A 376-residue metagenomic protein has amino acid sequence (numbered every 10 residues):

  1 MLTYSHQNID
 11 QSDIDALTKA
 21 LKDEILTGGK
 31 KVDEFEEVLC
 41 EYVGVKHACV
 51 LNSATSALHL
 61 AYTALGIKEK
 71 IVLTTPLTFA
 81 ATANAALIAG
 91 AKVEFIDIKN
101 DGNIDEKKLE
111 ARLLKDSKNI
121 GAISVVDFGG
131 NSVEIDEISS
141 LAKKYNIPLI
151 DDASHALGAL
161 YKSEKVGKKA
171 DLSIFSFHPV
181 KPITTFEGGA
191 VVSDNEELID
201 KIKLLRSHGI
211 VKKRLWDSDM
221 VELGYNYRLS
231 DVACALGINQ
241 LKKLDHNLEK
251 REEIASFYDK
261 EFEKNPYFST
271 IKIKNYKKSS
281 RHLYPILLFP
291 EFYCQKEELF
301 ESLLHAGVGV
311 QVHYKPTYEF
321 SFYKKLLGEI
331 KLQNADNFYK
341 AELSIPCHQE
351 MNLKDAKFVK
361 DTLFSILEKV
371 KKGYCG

Functional and structural regions predicted by a protein language model:
M1-I25, K30, P346: N-terminal "arm"/small-domain region of PLP-dependent enzymes with the aminotransferase-like
I25, G29-I71, A85-I88, F95 (+1 more regions): Phosphate-binding glycine-rich loop
D33-V38, Y42-C49, K107-E110, A122-V126 (+3 more regions): PLP-dependent aminotransferase class I/II
H59-K115: Conserved PLP-anchoring active-site segment centered on the Schiff-base-forming lysine
N84-A86, L141, P182, V232: Hydrophobic/aromatic ligand-binding patch that stacks against planar heteroaromatic rings of cofactors or nucleotides
L87, S139, K143, L304: Anion (oxyanion) recognition and catalysis
D101-T185, A190-V192, E196-E197: Active-site phosphate-binding strand-loop segment of PLP-dependent enzymes
